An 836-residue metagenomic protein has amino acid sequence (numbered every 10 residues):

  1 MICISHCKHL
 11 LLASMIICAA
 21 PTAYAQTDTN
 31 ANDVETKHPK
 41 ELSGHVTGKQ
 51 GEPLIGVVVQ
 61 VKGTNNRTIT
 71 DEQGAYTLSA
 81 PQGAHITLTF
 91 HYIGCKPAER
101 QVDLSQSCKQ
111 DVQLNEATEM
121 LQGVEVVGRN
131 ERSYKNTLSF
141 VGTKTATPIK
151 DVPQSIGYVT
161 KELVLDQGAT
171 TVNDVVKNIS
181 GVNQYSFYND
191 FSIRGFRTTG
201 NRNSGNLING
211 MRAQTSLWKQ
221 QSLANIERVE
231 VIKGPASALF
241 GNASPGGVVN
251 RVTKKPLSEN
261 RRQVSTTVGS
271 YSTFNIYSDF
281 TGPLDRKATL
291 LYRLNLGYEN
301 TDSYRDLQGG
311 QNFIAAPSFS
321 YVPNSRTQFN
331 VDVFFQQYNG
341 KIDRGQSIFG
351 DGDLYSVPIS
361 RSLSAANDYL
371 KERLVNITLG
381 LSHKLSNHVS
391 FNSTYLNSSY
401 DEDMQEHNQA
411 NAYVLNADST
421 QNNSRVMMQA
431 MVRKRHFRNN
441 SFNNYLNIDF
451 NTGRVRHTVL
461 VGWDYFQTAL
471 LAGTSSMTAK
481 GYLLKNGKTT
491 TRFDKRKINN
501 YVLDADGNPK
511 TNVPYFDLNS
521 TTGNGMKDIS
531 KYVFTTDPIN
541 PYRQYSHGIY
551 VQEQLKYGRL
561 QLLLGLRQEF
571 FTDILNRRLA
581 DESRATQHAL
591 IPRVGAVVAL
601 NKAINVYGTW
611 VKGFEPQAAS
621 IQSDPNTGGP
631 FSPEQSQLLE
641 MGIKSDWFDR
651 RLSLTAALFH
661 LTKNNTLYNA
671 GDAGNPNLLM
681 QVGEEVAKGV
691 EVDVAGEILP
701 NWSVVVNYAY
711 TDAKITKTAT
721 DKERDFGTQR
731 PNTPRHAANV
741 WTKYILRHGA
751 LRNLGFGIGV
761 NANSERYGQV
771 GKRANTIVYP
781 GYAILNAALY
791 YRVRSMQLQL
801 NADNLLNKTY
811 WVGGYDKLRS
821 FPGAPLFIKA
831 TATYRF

Functional and structural regions predicted by a protein language model:
H6-C7, M431, R435, V459 (+3 more regions): Conserved C-terminal beta-signal and adjacent last beta-strands/turns of outer-membrane beta-barrel proteins
Q26-K62, T89-K96, S105-E162, A656: Short, acidic, small-residue-rich periplasmic hinge/interaction motif at the N-terminus of Gram-negative outer-membrane
S79, N136, V141-G157, N173-M211 (+1 more regions): Extracytoplasmic beta-strand/coil segments of soluble accessory domains associated with Gram-negative outer-membrane
S79, N209-P235, R251-K254: Short acidic/polar hinge/loop motifs at secondary-structure boundaries that mediate gating or recognition
N225-E227, A238-A315, P323-T327, L652: Outer-membrane beta-barrel translocator/receptor signature
V322-N324, F437, R456-L460, D464-T468 (+3 more regions): Structural signature of Gram-negative outer-membrane beta-barrels, strongest in the C-terminal barrel of TonB-dependent
K384-L396, Y400-E406, P633-E697, S703-A709 (+1 more regions): Membrane-embedded beta-barrel scaffold of Gram-negative outer-membrane proteins
R559, H660-T662, Q681-V770, T831-R835: Gram-negative outer-membrane beta-barrel transporters
